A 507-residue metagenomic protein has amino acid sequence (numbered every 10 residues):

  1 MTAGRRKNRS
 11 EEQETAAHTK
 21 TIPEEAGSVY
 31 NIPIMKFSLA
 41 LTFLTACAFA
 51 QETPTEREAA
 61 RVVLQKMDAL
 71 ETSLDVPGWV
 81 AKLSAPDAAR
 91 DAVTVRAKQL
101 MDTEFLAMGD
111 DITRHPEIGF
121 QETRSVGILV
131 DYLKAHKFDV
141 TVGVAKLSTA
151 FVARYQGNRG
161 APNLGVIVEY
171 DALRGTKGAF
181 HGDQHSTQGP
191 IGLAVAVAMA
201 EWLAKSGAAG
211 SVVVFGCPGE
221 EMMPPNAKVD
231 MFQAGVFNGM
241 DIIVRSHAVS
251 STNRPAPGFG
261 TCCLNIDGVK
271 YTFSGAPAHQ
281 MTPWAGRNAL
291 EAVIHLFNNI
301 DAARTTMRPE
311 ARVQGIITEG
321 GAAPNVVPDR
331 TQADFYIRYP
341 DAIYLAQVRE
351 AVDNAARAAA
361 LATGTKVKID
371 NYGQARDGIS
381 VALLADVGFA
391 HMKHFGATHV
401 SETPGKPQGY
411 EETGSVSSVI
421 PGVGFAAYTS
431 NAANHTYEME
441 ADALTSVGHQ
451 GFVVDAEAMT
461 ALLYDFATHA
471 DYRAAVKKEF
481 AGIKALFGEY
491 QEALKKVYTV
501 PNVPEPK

Functional and structural regions predicted by a protein language model:
E25, Y30-N31: Short, positively charged and aromatic/hydrophobic N-terminal segments
M35-T42: Sec-dependent signal peptide recognition, specifically the positively charged N-region followed immediately by
A48-E52: Boundary at the C-terminal end of the N-terminal hydrophobic targeting segment
T53-G182, S186-S211: Acidic/His- and Gly-rich active-site-bordering loop/insert found across diverse amide/peptide-bond hydrolases
I112, A153, V166, H185 (+9 more regions): Divalent metal-coordination and catalytic microenvironments
A172-T187, S206-P328, H435: Histidine/acidic-residue-rich, glycine-tolerant segments that coordinate divalent metal ions
E291-K507: Metal-dependent amide/peptide-bond hydrolase catalytic core, centered on the "pita-bread" metallohydrolase fold
